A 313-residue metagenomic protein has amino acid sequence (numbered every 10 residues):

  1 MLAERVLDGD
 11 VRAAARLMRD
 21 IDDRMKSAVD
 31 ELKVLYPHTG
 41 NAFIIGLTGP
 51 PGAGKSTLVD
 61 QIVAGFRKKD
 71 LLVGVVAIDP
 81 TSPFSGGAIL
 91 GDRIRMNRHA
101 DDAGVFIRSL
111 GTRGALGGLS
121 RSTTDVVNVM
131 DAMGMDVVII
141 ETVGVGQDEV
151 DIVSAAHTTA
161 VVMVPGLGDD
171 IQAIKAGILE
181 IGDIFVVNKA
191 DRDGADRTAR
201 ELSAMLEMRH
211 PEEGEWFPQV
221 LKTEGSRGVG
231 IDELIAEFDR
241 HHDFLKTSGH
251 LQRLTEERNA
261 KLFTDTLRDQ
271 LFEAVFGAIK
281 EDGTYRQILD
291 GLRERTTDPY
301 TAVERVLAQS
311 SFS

Functional and structural regions predicted by a protein language model:
M1-A3, L110, F185-V187, Q219-E224 (+2 more regions): Short hinge/gating elements
M1-I45, P50-A53, I62-D148, A155-V164 (+1 more regions): Nucleotide-state-sensitive switch-loop elements of NTP-binding domains
V11, D23-K26, L71, D183 (+7 more regions): Non-catalytic alpha-helical coupling and interface elements of nucleotide-dependent molecular machines and regulators
L58: Hydrophobic positions on the alpha1 helix immediately C-terminal to the Walker A/P-loop
I89, V126, D151, A155 (+5 more regions): Alpha-helical scaffold elements adjacent to nucleotide-binding pockets in ATP/GTP-utilizing enzyme cores
S154-Q172, D183, V187-D196: Conserved Switch II/interswitch segment of TRAFAC-class P-loop GTPases
I184, A190-F244: Canonical P-loop GTPase G-domain recognition
K222, E233-S311: Long, well-ordered amphipathic alpha-helical subdomains in the mid-to-C-terminal portions of large enzyme subunits
